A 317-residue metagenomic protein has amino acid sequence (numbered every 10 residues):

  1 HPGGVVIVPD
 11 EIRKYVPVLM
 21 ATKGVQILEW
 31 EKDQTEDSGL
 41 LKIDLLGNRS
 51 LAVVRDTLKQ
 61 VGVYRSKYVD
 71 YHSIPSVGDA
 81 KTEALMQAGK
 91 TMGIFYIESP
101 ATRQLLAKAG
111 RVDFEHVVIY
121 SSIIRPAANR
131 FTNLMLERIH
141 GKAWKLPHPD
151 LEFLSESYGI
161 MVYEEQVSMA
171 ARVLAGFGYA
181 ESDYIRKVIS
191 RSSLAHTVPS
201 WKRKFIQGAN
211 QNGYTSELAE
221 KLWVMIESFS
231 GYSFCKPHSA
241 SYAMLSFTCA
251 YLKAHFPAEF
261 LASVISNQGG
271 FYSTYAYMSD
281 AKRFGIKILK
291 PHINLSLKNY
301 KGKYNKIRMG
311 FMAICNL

Functional and structural regions predicted by a protein language model:
P2-L317: Noncatalytic, beta-rich nucleic-acid-contacting surfaces in large DNA/RNA-processing enzymes
